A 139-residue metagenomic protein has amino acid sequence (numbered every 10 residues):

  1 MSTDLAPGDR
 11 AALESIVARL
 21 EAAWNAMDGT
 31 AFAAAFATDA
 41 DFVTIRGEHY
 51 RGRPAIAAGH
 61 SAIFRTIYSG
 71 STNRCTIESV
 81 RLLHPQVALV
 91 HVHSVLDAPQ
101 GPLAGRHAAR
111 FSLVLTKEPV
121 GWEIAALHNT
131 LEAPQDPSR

Functional and structural regions predicted by a protein language model:
M1, A108-R139: Short beta-strand edge/turn micro-motifs at domain boundaries
M1-T38, Q135-R139: Short, low-complexity N-terminal intrinsically disordered segments enriched in polar/charged residues
A11, I16, G29-Q86, G105-R106: A solvent-exposed, acidic/Ser-Thr-rich amphipathic alpha-helical stretch
F36, S94-L96, H128-L131: Short beta-strand segments enriched in hydrophobic/aromatic residues within well-folded beta-rich domains
C75-I77, H91, I124: Hydrophobic residues on conserved beta-strands that form the core of alpha/beta folds
P85-L96: A short hydrophobic beta-strand element
L96-Q100, L115: Beta-strand elements of well-folded, non-transmembrane domains
